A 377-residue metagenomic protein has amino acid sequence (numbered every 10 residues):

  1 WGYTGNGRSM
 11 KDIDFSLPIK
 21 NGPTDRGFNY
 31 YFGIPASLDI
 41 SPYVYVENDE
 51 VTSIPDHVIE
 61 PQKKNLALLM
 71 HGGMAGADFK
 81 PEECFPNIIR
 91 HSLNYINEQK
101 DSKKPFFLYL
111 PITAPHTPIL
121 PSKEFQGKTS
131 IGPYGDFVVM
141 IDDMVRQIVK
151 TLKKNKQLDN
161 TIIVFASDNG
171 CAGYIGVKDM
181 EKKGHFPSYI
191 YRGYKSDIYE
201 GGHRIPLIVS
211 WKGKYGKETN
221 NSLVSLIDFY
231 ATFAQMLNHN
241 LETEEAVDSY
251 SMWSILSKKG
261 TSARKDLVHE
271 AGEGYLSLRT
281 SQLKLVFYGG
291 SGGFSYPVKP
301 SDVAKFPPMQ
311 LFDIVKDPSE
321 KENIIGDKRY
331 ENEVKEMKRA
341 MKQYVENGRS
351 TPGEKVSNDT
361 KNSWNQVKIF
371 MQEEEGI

Functional and structural regions predicted by a protein language model:
W1-G7, I34-L38, L108-P118, F165-A172 (+3 more regions): Short, solvent-exposed turn/loop segments enriched in Gly/Ser/Thr/Pro and often Arg
W1-M74, G173: Catalytic-site neighborhoods of secreted/periplasmic enzymes that process anionic sulfate/phosphate groups
R8, G76-F106: Catalytic-adjacent loop/helix segments of enzymes that bind and process anionic phosphate/sulfate esters
S9-I19, P23-T24, P118-P121, G127-P133 (+4 more regions): Histidine-centered active-site microenvironments of extracellular/periplasmic hydrolases and transferases
R26-N29, D101-L108, K156-I163, R204-I205 (+3 more regions): Loop/turn elements at helix/coil->beta-strand transitions in domains of secreted/extracellular proteins
D39, R146-N155, E181-A246, Y250-T261 (+2 more regions): Substrate-binding rim/cap in mid-to-C-terminal beta-strand-loop elements of soluble/periplasmic
S41-P42, V46-T52, V58, S92-F137 (+3 more regions): Active-site His/acidic residue clusters
F229, S291, P300-Q310, I314-I377: Long, internal low-complexity/basic segments
